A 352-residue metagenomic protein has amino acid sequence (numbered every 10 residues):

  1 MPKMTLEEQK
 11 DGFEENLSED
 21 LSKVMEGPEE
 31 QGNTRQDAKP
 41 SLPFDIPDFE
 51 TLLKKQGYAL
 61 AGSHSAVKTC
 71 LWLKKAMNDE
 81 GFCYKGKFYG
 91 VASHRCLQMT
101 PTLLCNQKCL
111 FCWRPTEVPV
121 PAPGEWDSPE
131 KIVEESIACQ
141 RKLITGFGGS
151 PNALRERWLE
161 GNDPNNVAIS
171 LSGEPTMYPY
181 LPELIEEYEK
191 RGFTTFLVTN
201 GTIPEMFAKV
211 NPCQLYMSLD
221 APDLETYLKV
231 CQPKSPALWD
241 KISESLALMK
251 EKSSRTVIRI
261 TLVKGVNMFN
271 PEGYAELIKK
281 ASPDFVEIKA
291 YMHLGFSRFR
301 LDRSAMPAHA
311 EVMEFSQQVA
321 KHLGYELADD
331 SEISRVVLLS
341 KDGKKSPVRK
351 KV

Functional and structural regions predicted by a protein language model:
M1-L103, Q107-F111, P115-V120, G124-K142: Flexible, acidic/Gly-rich N-terminal and inter-domain linker regions that tether and position cofactor-handling modules
T5-G27, R35-D45, T51-L52, A61 (+2 more regions): Radical SAM enzyme [4Fe-4S]-AdoMet core and its adjacent flexible, acidic and glycine-rich loops/tails across
K87-F88, R157-W158, L246-A247, L327-D329: Beta-strand elements of modular eukaryotic interaction domains
F88-V91, L143-S150, L154, E160: Surface-exposed helical/coil interface segments that assemble multiprotein signaling complexes
H94, N162-P164, S331-R335: Short Gly/Ser/Thr- and Asp/Glu-enriched loop/turn motifs at secondary-structure junctions
L104-K108, L224, H293, S346: Short, acidic Gly/Pro/Ser/Thr-rich loop/turn segments
S150-A310, E314, Q318: Conserved AdoMet/S-adenosylmethionine-binding subsite of the radical SAM
